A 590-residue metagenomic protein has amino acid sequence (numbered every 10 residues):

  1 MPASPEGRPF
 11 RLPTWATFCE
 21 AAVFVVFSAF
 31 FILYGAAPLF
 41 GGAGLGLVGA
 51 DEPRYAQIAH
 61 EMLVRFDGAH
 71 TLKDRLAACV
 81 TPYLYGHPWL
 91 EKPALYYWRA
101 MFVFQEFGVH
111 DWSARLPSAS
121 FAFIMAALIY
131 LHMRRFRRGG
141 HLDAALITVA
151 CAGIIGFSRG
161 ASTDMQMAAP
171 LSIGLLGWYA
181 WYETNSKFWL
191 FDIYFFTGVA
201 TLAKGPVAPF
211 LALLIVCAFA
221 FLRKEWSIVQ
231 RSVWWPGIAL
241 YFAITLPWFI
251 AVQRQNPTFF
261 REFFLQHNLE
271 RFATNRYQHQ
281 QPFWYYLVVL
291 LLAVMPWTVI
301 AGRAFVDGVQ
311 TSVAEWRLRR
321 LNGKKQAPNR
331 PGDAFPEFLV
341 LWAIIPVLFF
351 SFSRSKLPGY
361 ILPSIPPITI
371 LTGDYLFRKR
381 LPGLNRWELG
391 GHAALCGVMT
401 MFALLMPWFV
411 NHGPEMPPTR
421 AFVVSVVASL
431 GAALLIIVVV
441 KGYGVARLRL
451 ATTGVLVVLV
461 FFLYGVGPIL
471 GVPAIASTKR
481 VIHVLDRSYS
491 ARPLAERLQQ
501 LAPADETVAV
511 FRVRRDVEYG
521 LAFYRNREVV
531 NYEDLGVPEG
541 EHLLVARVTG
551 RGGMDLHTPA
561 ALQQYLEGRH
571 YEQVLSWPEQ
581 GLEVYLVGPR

Functional and structural regions predicted by a protein language model:
P2-R386, F402-M406, Y571, L575-E583: Membrane-integral, polyisoprenol-dependent glycosyltransferases of the GT-C/oligosaccharyltransferase superfamily
P2-T14, F191, A304-R590: Membrane-embedded architecture of ER/inner-membrane glycosylation machinery
